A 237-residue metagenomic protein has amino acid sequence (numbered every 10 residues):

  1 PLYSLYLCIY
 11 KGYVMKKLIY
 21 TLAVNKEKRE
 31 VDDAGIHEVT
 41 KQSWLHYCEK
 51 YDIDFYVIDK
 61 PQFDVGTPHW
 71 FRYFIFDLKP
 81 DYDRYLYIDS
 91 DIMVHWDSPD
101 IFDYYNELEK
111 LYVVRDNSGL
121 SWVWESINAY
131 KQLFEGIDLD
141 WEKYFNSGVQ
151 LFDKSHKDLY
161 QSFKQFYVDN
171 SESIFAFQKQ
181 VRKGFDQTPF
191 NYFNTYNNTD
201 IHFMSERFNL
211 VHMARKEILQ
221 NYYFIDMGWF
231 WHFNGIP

Functional and structural regions predicted by a protein language model:
P1-V14: Short, Lys/Arg-enriched N-terminal segments with co-localized hydrophobic residues within the first ~10-30 amino acids
V14-F74, L78-Y82, N197, W231-P237: N-terminal anchoring/stem segment of glycosyltransferases
I19, D54-I58, L86-D89, V94 (+3 more regions): A structural signal for short, well-ordered beta-strand segments and their strand-loop junctions that often border
K28-R29, F63-V65, V94-D97, F102-D103 (+3 more regions): Short catalytic/ligand-binding loop motif for oxyanion handling, primarily in non-cytosolic enzymes, centered on
P61-I88, M93-Y104, L111-V113, F145 (+1 more regions): A conserved donor-nucleotide-binding helix/loop in the catalytic core of Leloir-type glycosyltransferases
W70-F74, E125-K131, E217-F224: Short, surface-exposed amphipathic charged segments that create phosphate/polyanion-binding patches used for binding
W96-F134: Conserved donor-nucleotide/metal-binding helix-loop-beta segment in metal-dependent transferases, i.e., the alpha-helix
E142-P237: Catalytic core and acceptor-binding pocket of nucleotide-sugar-dependent glycosyltransferases
